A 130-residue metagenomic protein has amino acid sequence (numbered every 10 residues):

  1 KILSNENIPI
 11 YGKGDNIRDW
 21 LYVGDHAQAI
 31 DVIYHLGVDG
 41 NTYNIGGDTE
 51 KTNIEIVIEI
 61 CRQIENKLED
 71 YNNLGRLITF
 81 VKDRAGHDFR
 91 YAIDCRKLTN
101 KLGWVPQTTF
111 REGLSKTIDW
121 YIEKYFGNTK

Functional and structural regions predicted by a protein language model:
I2-K130: C-terminal substrate-binding subdomain of Rossmann-fold SDR/epimerase-dehydratase oxidoreductases
